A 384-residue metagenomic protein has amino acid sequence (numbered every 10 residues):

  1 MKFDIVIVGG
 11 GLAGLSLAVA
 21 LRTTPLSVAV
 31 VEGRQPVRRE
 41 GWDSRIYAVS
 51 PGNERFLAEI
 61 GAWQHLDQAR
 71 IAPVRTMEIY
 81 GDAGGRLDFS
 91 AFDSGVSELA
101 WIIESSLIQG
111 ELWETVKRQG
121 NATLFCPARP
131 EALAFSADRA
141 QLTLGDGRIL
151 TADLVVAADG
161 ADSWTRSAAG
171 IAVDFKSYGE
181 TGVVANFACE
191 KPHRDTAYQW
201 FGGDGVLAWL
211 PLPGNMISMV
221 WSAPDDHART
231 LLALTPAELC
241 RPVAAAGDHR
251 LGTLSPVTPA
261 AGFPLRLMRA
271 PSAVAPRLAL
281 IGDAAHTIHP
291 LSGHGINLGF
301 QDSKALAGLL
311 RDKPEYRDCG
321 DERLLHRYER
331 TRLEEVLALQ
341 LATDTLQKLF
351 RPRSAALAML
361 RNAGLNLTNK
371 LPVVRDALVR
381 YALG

Functional and structural regions predicted by a protein language model:
M1, W63, R70-A168, K176-T181: Conserved N-terminal helical subregion
F3-V30: N-terminal Rossmann-like FAD-binding beta1-loop-alpha1 element of flavoenzymes
A13, P36, D162: Conserved Rossmann-like nucleotide-cofactor binding loop
R22-S44: Glycine-rich FAD pyrophosphate-binding loop
D43-G81: N-terminal FAD cofactor-binding segment of flavoenzymes
L57, R139-Q141, R148, L154-A260: Conserved FAD-binding catalytic core of PHBH/FMO-like flavoproteins
H227-E322: FAD/FMN-dependent oxidoreductases across multiple families
G308-G384: C-terminal helical "tail/cap" subdomain of flavin- and related membrane-associated enzymes
